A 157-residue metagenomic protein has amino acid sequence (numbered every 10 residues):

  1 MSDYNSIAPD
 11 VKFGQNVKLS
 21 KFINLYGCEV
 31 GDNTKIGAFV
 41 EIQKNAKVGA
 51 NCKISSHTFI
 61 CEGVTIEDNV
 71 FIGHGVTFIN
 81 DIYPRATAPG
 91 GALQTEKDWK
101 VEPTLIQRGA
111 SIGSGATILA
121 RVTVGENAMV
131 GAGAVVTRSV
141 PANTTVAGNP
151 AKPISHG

Functional and structural regions predicted by a protein language model:
M1-P9, L19-V122, N149-P150, G157: Flexible, glycine/small-residue-enriched loop-and-beta-strand segment within the central core of proteins
V122-S139, N143-T145: C-terminal/domain-terminus segments
V135, P150-P153: Conserved switch/coupling elements of ABC/ABC-like ATPase nucleotide-binding domains
